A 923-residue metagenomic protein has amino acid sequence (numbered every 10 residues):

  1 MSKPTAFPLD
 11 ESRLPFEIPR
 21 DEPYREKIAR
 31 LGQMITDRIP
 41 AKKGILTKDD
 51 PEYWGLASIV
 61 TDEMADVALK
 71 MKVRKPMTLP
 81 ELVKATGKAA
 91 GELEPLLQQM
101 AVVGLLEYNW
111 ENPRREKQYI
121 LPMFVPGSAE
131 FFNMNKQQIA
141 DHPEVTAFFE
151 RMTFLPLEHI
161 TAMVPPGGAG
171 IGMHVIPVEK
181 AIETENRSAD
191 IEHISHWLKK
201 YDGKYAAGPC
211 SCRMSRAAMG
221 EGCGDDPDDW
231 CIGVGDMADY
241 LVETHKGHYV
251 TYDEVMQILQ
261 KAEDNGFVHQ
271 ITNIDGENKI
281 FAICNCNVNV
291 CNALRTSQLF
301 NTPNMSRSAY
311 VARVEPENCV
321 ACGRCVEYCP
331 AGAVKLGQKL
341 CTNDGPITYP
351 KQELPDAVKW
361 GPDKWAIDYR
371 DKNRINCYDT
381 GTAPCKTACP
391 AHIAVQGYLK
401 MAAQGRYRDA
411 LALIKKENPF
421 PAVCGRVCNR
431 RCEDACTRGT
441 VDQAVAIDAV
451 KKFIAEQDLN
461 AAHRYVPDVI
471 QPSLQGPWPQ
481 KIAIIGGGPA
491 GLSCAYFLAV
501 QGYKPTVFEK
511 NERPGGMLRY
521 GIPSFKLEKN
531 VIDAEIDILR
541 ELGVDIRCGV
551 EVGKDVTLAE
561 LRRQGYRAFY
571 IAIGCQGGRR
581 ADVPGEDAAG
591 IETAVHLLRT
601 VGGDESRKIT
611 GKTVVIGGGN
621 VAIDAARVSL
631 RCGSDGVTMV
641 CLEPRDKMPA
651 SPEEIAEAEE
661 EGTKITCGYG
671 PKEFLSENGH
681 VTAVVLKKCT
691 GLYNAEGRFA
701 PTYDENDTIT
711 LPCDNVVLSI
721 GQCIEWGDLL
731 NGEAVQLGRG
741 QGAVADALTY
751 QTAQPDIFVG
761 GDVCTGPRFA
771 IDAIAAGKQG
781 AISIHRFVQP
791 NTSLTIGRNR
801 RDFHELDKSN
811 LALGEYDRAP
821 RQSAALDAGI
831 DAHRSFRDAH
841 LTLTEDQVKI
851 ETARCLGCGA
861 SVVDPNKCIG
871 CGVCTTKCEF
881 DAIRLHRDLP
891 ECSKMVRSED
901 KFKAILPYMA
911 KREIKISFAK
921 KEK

Functional and structural regions predicted by a protein language model:
S58, K88, Y119, Q270-I283 (+14 more regions): Ferredoxin-like iron-sulfur electron-transfer modules
A101-N112, V334-K335, I883: A short, conserved structural fragment
R115-F154: Short, amphipathic alpha-helical interaction segments positioned at domain boundaries
A331-P384, L399, V445-I447, K451-K481 (+10 more regions): Flanking helices and flexible, charged tails adjoining ferredoxin-like Fe-S electron-transfer domains in multi-subunit
I393-Q396, A402-A403, A444-D448, I484-V552 (+4 more regions): Beta1-alpha1 glycine-rich phosphate/pyrophosphate-binding loop at the start of Rossmann-like nucleotide-binding domains
I454-Q475, A534-K554, G578-C632, L737-A753: Glycine-rich dinucleotide-binding loop and its adjacent helix/turn
D587-T610, N694-P767: FAD-site-proximal beta/loop scaffold in flavoenzymes
V763-V788: A conserved FAD-binding loop/helix module that cradles the flavin
